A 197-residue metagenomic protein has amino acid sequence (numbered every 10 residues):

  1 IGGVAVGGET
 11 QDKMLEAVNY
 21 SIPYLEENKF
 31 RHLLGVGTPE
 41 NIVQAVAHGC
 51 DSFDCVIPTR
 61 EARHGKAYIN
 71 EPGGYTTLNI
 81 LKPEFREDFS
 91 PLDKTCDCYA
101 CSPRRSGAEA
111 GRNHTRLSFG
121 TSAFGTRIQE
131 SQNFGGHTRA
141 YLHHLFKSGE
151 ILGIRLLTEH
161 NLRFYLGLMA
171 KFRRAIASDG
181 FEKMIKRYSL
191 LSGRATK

Functional and structural regions predicted by a protein language model:
I1-D93: Glycine-rich phosphate/ribose-binding loops and adjacent secondary-structure elements that form binding surfaces
D93-G120, F124-K197: C-terminal extensions of enzymes
